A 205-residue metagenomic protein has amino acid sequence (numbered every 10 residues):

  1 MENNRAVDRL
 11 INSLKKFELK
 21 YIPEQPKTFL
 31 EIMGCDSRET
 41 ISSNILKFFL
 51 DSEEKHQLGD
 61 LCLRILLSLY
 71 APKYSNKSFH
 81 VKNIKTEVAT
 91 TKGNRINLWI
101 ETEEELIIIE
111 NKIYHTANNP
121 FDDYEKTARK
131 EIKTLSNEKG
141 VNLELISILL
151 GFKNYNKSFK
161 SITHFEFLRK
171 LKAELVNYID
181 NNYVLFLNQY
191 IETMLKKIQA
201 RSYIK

Functional and structural regions predicted by a protein language model:
M1-K205: Charged, terminal alpha-helix-loop-beta segments that serve as non-catalytic nucleic-acid engagement and/or assembly
